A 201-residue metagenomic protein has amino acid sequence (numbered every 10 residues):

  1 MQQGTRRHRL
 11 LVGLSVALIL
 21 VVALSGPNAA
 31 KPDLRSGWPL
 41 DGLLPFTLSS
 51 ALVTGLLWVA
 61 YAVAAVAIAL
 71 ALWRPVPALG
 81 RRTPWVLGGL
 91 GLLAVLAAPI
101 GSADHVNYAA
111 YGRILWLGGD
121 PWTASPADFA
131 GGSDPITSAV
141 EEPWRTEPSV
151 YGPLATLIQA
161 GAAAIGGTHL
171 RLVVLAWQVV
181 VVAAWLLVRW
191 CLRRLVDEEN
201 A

Functional and structural regions predicted by a protein language model:
M1-I19, L40-L93: Start-transfer (signal-anchor) and selected internal transmembrane alpha helices of multi-pass inner/ER membrane
V16-A17, V63-W73, L172-E199: Transmembrane-helix motifs of polytopic, lipid-linked glycan transferases
V16-L34: Alpha-helical transmembrane segments of multi-pass membrane proteins
A30-L44: Short alpha-helical hairpin
L57-V63, G152-P153, L157, V181-A184: Alpha-helical transmembrane segments at the extracellular/periplasmic loop-to-helix junctions of multi-pass membrane
G80-Q178: Intramembrane catalytic core of multi-pass membrane enzymes that act on lipidic substrates
L154, G161, R194, E198-A201: Aromatic-rich juxtamembrane segments at the membrane interface
